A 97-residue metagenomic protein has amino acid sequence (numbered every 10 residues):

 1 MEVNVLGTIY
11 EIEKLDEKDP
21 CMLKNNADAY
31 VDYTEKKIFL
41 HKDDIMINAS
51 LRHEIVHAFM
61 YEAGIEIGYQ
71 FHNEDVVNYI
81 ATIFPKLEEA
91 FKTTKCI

Functional and structural regions predicted by a protein language model:
M1-N4, E13-E35: Catalytic zinc-binding patch centered on the HExxH motif and its immediate surroundings that defines zinc-dependent
K14, M60-G64: Active-site-proximal flexible loops/turns
A29-L51: Short pre-active-site segment immediately N-terminal to the catalytic Zn-binding motif
D43, I47-R52, G68-H72, V76: Generic, well-ordered alpha-helical segments
A49-Y61: Active-site recognition of the HExxH zinc-binding catalytic motif
A63-I97: Post-HExxH zinc-binding segment in Zn-dependent metallohydrolases
